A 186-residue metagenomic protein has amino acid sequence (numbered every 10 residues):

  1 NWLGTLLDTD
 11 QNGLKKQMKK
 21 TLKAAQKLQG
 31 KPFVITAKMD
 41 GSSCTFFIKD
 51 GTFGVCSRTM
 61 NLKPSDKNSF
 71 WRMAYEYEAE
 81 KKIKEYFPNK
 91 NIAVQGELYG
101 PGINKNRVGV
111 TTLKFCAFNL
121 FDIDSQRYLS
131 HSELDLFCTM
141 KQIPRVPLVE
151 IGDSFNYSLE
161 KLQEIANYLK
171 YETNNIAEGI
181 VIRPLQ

Functional and structural regions predicted by a protein language model:
N1-Q186: Core nucleotide-handling region used for phosphoryl-transfer chemistry
